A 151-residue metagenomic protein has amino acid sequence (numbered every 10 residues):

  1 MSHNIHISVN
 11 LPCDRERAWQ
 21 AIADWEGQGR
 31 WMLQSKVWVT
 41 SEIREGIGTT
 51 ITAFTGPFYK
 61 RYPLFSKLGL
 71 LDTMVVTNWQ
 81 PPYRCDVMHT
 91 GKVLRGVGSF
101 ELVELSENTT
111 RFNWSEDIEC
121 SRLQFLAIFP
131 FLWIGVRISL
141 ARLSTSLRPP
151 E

Functional and structural regions predicted by a protein language model:
M1-I47: Hydrophobic ligand-binding cavity/cleft-lining segments
S2-N10, T50, L71, R84 (+2 more regions): Intrinsic-disorder/low-complexity, polar/charged segments enriched in Ser/Thr/Lys/Arg/Asp/Glu/Gln
I7-V9, L71-N78, H89, V97-E104: Hydrophobic/aromatic beta-strand elements that line small-molecule binding cavities or substrate pockets in beta-rich
L11-C13, P57-Y59, I118-R122: Beta-strand elements of well-folded, non-transmembrane domains
E16-Q20, N78, E107, A141 (+1 more regions): Replace "anionic and nucleotidyl ligands
G29, V39-T90, T145-E151: Glycine-rich portal/gate segments that line the openings of hydrophobic small-molecule binding cavities
M88-A141: Beta-strand/loop substructures that line and gate deep hydrophobic ligand-binding cavities in soluble
